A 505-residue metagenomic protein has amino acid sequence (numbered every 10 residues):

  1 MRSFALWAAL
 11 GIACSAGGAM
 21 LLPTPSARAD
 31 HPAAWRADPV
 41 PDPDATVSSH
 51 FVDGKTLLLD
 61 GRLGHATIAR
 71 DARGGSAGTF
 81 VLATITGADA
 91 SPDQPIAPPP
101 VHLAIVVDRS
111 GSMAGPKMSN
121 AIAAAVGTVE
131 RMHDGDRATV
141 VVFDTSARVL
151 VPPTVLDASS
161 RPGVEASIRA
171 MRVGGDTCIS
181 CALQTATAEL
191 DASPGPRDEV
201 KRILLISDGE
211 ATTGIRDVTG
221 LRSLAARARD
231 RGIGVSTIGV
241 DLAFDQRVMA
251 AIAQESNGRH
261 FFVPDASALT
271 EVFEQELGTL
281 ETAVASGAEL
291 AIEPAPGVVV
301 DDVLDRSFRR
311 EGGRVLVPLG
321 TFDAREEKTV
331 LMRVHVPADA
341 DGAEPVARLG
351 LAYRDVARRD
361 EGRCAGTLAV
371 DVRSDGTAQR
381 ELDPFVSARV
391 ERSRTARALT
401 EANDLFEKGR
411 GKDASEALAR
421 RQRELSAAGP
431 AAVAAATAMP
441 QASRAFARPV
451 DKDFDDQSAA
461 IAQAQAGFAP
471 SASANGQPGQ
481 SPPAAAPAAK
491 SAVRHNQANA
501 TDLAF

Functional and structural regions predicted by a protein language model:
R2-D134, A138-T139, T145-A166, A170-Q184 (+14 more regions): Von Willebrand factor
F51-K55, T219-G234, V240-R359: Acidic, polar loop-rich interaction surfaces within structured domains
V101, D136-A138, E199-I203, I233 (+2 more regions): Residue-level recognition of the N-termini of beta-strands and the immediately preceding loop/turn
V107, I206-S207: Hydrophobic residues in beta-strands of the RecA-like P-loop NTPase core, especially within AAA+ ATPase
S110, E210, D241-A243: Catalytic metal-binding/acid-base residues of hydrolase active sites
E327, L331, R397-T400, D404: Short, conserved sequence motifs used for protein processing/export or organelle targeting and for catalysis
